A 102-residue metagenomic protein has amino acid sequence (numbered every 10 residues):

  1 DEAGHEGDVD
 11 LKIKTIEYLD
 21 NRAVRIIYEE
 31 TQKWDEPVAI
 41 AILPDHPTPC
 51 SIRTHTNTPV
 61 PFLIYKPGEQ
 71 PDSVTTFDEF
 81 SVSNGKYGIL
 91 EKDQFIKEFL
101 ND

Functional and structural regions predicted by a protein language model:
D1-D102: Feature captures the catalytic ectodomains and active-site-proximal regions of enzymes that hydrolyze or transfer
